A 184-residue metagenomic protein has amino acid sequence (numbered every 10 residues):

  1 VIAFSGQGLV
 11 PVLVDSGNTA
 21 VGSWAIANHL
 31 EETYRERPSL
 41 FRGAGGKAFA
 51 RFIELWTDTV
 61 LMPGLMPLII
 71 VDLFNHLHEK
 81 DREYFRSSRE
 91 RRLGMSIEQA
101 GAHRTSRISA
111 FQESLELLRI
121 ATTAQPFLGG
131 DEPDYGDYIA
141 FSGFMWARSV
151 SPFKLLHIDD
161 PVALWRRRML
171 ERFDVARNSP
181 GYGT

Functional and structural regions predicted by a protein language model:
V1-E83: GST-like domain detector, emphasizing the conserved glutathione-binding G-site in the N-terminal thioredoxin-like
T57-L164: GST-like fold's C-terminal all-alpha helical module
P161-R177: Short, mixed-charge aromatic SLiMs
A176-T184: Charge-dense, extended regions
